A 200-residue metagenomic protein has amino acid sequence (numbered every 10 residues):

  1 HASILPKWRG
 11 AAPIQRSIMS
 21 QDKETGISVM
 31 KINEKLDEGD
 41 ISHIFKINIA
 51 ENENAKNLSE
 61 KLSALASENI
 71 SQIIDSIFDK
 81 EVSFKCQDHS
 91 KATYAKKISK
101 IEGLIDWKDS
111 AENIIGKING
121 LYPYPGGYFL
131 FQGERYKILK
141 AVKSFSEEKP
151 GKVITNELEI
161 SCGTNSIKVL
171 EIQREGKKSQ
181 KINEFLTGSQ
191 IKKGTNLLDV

Functional and structural regions predicted by a protein language model:
A2-Y94, I101: Donor/substrate-binding cores of folate-linked one-carbon enzymes
K7-A11, W107, K178: Alpha-helix N-cap/helix-start motif
K23-G26, D37-E38, H43, S99-I101 (+4 more regions): A generic structural signal for well-ordered coil/turn residues at beta-strand boundaries that shape enzyme active-site
N48, L104, E175: Short, flexible active-site loop motifs that bind/organize anionic cofactors or intermediates
K85, S90-I98, K117, L121-G127: Short low-complexity stretches enriched in small and charged residues
K96-D109: Acyl-group handling in specialized metabolite and lipid biosynthesis
K108-V200: An anion-binding loop in the catalytic cleft
